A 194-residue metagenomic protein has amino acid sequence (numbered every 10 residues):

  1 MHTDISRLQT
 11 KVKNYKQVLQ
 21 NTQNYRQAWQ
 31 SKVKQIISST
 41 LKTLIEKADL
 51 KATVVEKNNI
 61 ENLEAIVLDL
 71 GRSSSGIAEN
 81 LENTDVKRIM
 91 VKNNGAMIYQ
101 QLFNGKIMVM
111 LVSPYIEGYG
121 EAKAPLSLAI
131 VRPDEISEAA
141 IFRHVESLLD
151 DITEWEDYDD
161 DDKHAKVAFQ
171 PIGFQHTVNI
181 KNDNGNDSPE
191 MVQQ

Functional and structural regions predicted by a protein language model:
M1-I60: Charge-rich, low-complexity N-terminal segments
L63-G185: Intrinsic disorder/low-complexity polar-acidic segments
N186-Q194: Long, low-complexity, intrinsically disordered segments
